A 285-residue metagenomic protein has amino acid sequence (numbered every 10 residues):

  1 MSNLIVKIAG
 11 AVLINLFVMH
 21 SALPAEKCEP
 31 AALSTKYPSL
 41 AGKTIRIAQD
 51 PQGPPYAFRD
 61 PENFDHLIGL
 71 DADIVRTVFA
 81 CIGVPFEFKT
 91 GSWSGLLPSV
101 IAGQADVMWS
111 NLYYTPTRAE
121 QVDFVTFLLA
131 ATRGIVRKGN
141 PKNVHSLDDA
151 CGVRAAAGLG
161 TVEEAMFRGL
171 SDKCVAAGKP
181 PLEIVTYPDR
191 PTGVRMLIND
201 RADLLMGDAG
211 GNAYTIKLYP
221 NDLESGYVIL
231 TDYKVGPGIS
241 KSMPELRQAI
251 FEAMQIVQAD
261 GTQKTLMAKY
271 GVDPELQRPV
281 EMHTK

Functional and structural regions predicted by a protein language model:
E26-N111, E120, K269: Extracytoplasmic small-molecule ligand-binding "clamshell" domains of the periplasmic binding protein/Venus flytrap
Q49-G53, D71, K89-S94, G103-T115 (+6 more regions): Beta->alpha turn/N-cap motifs
P51, L129-V136, I216-Q255, V272-K285: Periplasmic-binding protein-like
F58-P61, V75-V84, E163-T186, I216-P220: Ligand-binding cleft/hinge of the Venus flytrap
L70-D73, E87-P98, K142, P181-R195 (+1 more regions): Short helix-initiation/N-cap motifs at beta->coil->alpha
S94-P98, N111-A119, M166-L170, M196-T231: A ligand-binding cleft/hinge motif common to bilobed small-molecule-binding domains
R137-A155: Flexible hinge/capping segments at coil-to-helix
E163-F167, M254-Y270: Periplasmic-binding protein-like
